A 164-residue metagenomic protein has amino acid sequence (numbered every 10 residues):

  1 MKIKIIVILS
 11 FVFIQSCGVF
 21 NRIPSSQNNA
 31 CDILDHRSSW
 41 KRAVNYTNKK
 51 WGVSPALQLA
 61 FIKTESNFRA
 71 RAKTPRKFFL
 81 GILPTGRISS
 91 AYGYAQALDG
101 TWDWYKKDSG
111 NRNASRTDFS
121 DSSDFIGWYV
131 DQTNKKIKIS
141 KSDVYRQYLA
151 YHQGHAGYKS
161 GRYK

Functional and structural regions predicted by a protein language model:
K2-I8: Sec-dependent signal peptide recognition, specifically the positively charged N-region followed immediately by
I8-S10, R112: A periodicity- and composition-biased signal for non-globular, repetitive helical segments
F13-S16: C-terminal motif of bacterial Sec signal peptides marking the signal peptidase cleavage site
G18-K164: Catalytic glycan-binding domains that act on GlcNAc-containing polysaccharides
